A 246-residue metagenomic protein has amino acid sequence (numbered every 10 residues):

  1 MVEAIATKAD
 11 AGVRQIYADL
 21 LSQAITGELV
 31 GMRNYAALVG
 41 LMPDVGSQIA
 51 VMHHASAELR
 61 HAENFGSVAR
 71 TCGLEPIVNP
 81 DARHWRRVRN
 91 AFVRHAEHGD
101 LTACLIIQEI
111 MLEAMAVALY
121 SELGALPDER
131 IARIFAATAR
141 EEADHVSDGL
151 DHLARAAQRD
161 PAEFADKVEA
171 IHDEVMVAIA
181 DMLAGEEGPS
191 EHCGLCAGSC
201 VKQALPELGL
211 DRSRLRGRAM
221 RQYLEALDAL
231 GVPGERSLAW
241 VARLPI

Functional and structural regions predicted by a protein language model:
M1-I246: Non-heme di-metal
